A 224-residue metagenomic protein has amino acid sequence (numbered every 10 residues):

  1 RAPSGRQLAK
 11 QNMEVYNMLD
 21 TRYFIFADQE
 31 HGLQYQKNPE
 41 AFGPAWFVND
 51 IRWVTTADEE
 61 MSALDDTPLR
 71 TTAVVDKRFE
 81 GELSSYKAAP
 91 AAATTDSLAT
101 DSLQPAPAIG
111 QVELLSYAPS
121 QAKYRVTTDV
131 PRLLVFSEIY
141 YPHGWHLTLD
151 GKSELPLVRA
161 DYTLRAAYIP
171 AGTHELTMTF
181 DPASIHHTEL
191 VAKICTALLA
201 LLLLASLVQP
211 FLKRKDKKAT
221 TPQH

Functional and structural regions predicted by a protein language model:
R1-V15, K37-P90, P142, K152-S153: Extracytoplasmic/lumenal acceptor-recognition loop(s) of multi-pass membrane glycoenzymes
K10, Y16, R22, H31 (+1 more regions): Active-site-proximal, structured, solvent-exposed surfaces of multi-pass membrane proteins that position macromolecular
